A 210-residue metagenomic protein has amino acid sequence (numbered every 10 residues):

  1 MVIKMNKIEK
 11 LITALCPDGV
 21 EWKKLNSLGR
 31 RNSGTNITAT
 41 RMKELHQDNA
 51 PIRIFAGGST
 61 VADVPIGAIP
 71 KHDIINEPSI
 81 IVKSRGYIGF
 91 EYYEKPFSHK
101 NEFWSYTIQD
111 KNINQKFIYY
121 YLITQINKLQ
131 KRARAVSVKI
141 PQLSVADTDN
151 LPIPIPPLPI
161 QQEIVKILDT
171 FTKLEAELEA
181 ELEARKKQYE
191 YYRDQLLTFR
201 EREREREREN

Functional and structural regions predicted by a protein language model:
A14-I37, D48-S59, R202, R206-N210: Non-catalytic DNA-recognition/assembly elements of restriction-modification systems
P17-E21, D149-K186, E190, E205-N210: Amphipathic alpha-helical segments
N26-S27, A68-I69, Y92-Y93, F117 (+3 more regions): Long compositionally biased, domain-poor regions of proteins
T40-H46, G67-P70: DNA polymerase processivity clamps
T60-Q125, S144: A short beta-sheet element
F97-W104, V136-I155: A short glycine-rich beta-alpha junction/loop motif
